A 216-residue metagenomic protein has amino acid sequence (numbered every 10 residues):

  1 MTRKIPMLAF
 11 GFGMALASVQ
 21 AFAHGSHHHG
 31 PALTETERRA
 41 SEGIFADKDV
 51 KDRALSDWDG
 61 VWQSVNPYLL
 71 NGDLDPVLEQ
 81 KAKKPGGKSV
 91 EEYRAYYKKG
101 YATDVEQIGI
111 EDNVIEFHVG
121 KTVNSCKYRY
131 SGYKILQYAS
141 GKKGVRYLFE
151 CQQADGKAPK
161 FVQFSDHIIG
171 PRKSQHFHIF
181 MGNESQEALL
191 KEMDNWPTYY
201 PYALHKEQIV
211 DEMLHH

Functional and structural regions predicted by a protein language model:
M1-L8: Bacterial N-terminal signal peptides that target proteins for export
T2, L16-V19: Low-complexity, intrinsically disordered short peptide segments enriched in small/polar/basic residues
A9-A17: Bacterial N-terminal signal peptides
Q20-S89, I169-H216: Amphipathic/hydrophobic helical signal segments and adjacent flexible N-terminal regions that mediate secretion
Y93-V162: Contiguous, well-ordered beta-strand patches that form the walls/edges of small beta-barrel/beta-sandwich domains
V145-S185: Charged, low-complexity C-terminal accessory regions
